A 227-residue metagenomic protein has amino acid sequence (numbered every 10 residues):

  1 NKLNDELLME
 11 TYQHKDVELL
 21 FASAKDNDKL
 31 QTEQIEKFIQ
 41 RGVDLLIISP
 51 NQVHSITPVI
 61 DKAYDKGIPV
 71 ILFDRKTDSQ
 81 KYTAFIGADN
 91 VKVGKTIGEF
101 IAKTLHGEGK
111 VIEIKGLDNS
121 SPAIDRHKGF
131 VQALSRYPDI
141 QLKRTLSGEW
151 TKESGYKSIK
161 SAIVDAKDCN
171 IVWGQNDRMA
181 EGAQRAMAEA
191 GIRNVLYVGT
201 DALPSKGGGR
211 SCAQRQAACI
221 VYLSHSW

Functional and structural regions predicted by a protein language model:
N1-W227: A residue-level marker of the well-folded mature domains of exported/periplasmic proteins
